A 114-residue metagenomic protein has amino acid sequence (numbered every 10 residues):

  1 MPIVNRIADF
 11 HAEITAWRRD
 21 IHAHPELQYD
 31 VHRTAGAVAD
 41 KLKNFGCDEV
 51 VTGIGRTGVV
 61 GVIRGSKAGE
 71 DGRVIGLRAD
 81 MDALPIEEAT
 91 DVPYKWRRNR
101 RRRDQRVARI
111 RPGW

Functional and structural regions predicted by a protein language model:
M1-G113: Acidic/His- and Gly-rich active-site-bordering loop/insert found across diverse amide/peptide-bond hydrolases
